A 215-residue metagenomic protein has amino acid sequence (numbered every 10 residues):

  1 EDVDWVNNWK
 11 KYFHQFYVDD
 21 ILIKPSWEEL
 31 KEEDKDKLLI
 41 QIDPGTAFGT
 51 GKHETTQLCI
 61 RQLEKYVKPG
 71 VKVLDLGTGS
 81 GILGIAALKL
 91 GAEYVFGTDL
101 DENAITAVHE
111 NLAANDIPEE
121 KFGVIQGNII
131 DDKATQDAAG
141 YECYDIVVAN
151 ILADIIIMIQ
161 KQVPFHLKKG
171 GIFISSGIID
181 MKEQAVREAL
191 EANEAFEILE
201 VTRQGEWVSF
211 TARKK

Functional and structural regions predicted by a protein language model:
E1-E33: N-terminal auxiliary segments of SAM/dcSAM-dependent transferases
D36-P44: A short, charged helix-loop
T46, T50-I129: Conserved SAM/SAH cofactor-binding pocket of Class I
L100-K214: S-adenosylmethionine
